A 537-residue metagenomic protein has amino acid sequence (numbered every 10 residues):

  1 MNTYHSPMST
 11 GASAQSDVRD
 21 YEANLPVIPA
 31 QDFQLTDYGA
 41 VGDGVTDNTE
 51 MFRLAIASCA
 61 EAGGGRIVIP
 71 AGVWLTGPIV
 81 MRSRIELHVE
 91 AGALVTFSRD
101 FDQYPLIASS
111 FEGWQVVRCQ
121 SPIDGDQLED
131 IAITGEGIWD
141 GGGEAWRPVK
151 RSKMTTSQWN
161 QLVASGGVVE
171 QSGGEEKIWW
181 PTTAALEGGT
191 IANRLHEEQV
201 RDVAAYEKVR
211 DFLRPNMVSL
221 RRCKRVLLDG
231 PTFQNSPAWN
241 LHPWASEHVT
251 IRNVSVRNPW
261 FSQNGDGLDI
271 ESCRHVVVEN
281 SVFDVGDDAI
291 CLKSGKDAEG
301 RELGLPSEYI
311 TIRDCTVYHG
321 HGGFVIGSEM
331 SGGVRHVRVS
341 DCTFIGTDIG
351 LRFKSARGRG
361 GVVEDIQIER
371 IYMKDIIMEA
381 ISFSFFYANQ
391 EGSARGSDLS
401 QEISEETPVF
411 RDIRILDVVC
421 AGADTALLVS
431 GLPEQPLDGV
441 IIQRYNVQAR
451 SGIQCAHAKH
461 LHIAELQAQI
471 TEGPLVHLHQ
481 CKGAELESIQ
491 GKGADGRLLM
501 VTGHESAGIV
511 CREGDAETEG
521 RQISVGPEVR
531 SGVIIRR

Functional and structural regions predicted by a protein language model:
N2-R537: Extracellular/periplasmic carbohydrate-active domains that bind, remodel, or depolymerize complex polysaccharides
